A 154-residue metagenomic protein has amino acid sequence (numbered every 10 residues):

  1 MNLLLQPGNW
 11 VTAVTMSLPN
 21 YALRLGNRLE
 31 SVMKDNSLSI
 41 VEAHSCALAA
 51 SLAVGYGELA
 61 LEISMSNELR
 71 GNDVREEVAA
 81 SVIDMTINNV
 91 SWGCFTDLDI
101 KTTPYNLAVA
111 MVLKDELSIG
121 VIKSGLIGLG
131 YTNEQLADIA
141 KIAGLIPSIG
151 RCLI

Functional and structural regions predicted by a protein language model:
M1-I154: Hydrophobic alpha-helical segments
